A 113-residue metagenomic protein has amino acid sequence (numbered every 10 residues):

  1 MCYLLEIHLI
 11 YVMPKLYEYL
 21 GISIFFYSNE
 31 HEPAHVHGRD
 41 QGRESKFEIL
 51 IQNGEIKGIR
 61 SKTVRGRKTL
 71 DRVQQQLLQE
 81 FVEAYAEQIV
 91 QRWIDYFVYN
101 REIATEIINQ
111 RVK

Functional and structural regions predicted by a protein language model:
C2-G42: Short, charged/polar N-terminal "headpieces" of proteins
L4-L9, Y19, K46, N53 (+3 more regions): Low-complexity, intrinsically disordered short peptide segments enriched in small/polar/basic residues
Y17-E18, Y27, R39, V73 (+2 more regions): Alpha-helical protein-protein interaction elements
S28, E32-V73: A short, structured beta-strand/loop element
L77-I108: C-terminal structural segments of small proteins and small subunits
R111-K113: Accessory terminal regions of nucleic-acid processing enzymes
